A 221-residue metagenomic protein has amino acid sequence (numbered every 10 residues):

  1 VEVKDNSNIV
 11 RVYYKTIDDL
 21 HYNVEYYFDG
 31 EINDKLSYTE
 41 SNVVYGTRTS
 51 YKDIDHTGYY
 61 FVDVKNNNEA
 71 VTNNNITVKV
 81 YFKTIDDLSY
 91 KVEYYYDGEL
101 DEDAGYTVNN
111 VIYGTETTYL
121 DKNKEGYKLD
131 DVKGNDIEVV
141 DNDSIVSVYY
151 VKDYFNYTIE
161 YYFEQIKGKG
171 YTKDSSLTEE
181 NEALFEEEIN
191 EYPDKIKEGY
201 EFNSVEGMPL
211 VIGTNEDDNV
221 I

Functional and structural regions predicted by a protein language model:
V1, G46-E69, Y113-E138, E186-T214: Surface-exposed interfaces of beta-sheet-rich extracellular modules
E2-H21, E25-Y27, N68-Y95, I137-Y162 (+1 more regions): Conserved "repeat-terminator" motif of extracellular CCP/Sushi domains
K4-S7, S41-R48, T72-N75, N109-E116 (+4 more regions): Solvent-exposed, conformationally flexible loop/turn segments
S7-N8, D53-D55, D121, D143-S144 (+3 more regions): Generic detection of intrinsically disordered/low-complexity segments and helix-coil linkers/edges
N8, D19, E31-N33, Y45 (+11 more regions): Generic "edge-of-domain/loop-turn" microfeature
Y13-Y14, Y22, Y26-F28, Y38 (+17 more regions): Tyrosine-centered aromatic motifs in long, intrinsically disordered, low-complexity repeat arrays
E25-V43, V64-E69, E93-I112, V132-I137 (+2 more regions): Short, solvent-exposed loop/edge segments of extracellular or virion-exposed proteins
